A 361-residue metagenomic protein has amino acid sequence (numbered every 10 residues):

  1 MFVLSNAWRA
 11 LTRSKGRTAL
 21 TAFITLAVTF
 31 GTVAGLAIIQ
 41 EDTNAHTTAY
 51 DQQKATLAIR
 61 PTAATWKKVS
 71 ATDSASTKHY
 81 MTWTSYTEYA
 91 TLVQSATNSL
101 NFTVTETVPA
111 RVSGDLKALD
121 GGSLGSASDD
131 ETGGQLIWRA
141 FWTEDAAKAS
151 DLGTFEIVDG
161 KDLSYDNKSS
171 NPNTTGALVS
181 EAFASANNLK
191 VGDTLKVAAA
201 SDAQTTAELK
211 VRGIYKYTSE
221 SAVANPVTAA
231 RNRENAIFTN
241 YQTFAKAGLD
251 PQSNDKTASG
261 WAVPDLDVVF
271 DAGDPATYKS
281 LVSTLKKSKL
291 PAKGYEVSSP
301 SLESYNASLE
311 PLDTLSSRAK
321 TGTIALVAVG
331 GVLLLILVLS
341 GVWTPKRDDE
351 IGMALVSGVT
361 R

Functional and structural regions predicted by a protein language model:
F2-N6, A37, T206: Charged, alpha-helix-enriched surfaces in structured cytosolic catalytic cores of large nucleotide-utilizing machines
V3-T12, Y89: A short amphipathic helical element positioned immediately N-terminal to and/or at the very start of a transmembrane
A7, D42-H46, A319, V356: Cytosol-facing boundaries of transmembrane alpha helices in integral membrane proteins
L11-R13, L355-R361: Short helix-to-coil transition segments within interhelical loops that connect adjacent transmembrane helices
R13-D42, L312-G352: Hydrophobic alpha-helical transmembrane segments of multi-pass inner-membrane transport and secretion
T48-N306: Basic-flanked hydrophobic alpha-helices used for secretion and membrane insertion
V191, D348, T360-R361: Alpha-helix N-cap/start motif
P300-R318: Short, aromatic-rich amphipathic segments at membrane interfaces that lie adjacent to a transmembrane helix or signal
